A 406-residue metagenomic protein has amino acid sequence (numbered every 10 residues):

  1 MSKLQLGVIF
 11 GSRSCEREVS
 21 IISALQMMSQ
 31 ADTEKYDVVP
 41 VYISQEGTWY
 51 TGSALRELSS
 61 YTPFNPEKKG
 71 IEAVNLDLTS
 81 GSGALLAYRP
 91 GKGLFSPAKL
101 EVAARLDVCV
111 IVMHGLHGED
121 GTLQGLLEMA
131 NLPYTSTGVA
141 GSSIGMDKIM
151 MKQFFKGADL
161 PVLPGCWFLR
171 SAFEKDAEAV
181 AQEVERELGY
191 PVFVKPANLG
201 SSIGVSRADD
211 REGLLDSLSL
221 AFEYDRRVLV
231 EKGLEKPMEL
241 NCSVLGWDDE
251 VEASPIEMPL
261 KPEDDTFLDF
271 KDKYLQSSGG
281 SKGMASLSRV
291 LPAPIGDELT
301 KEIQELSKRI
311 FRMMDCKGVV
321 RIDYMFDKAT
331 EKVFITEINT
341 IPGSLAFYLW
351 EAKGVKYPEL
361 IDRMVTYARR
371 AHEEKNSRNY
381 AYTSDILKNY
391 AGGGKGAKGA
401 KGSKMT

Functional and structural regions predicted by a protein language model:
M1-T135, V139-A140, I144-M146, M150 (+2 more regions): ATP-binding N-terminal substructure of ATP-dependent carboxylate-amine bond-forming enzymes
S2-L4, F10-R13, T33, S288 (+1 more regions): ATP-dependent carboxylate activation and anion-phosphoryl transfer catalytic cores that bind Mg-ATP to form
S20, L163-W167, P191-S219, E239-N241: Glycine-rich phosphate-binding loop of ATP-grasp-fold ATP-dependent ligases
V38, P133-Y134, V162, V192 (+1 more regions): Hydrophobic beta-strand scaffold residues
V39, V228-K232, L240-N241, D315-A329: A short glycine-rich, hydrophobically flanked beta-strand micro-motif that places a catalytic Asp/Glu for divalent metal
M146-C166: Short, glycine-/small-residue-rich phosphate/pyrophosphate-handling segment
F155-K156, V184-V205, R226-P237: ATP-grasp fold ATP-binding core
S206-G283, V290, P294-E305, V333: Phosphate-binding site of ATP-dependent enzymes
